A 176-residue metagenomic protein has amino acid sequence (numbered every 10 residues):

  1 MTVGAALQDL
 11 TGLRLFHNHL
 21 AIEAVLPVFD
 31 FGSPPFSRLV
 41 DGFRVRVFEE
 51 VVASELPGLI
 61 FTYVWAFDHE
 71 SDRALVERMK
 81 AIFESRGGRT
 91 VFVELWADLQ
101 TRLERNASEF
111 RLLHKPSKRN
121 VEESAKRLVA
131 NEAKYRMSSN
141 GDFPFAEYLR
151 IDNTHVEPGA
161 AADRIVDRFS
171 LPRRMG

Functional and structural regions predicted by a protein language model:
M1-T2: Walker A/P-loop
A5-V52: Conserved substrate/cofactor phosphate-moiety recognition/catalytic segment in nucleotide-dependent phosphotransferases
F16, V93, I151: Hydrophobic residues at beta-strand termini and immediately following loops that shape nucleotide-binding pockets
L39-L99: Glycine-rich phosphate-binding loop used to anchor ATP phosphates in small-molecule kinases, encompassing both
R44, F48, P158-V166: Short, amphipathic alpha-helical "lid/cap" segments that border enzyme active or binding sites
L99-N106: Switch/connector loops and helix/strand junctions flanking conserved nucleotide-binding motifs in nucleotide-processing
S108-A161: Small-molecule kinase domains that catalyze NTP-dependent phosphoryl transfer to phosphate-bearing small molecules
D167-G176: C-terminal accessory "lid"/substrate-recognition subdomains
